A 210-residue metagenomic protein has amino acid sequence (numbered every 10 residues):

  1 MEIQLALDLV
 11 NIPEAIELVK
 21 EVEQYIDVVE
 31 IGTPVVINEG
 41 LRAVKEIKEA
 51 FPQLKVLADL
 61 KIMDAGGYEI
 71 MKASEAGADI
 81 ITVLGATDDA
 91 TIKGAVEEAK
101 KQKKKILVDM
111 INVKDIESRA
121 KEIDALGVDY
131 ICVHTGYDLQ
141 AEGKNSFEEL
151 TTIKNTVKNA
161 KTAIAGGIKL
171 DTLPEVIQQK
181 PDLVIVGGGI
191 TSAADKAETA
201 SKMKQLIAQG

Functional and structural regions predicted by a protein language model:
M1-G67, E75, I116, I123-A125 (+2 more regions): Conserved N-terminal beta1-alpha1 strand-loop-helix module at the mouth
D8, V28-V36, K55-M63, D79-A90 (+3 more regions): Catalytic beta/alpha-barrel core
L18, D64-A76, K114-L126, T156-K158 (+1 more regions): Catalytic cores of alpha/beta
E23-D27, A50-L54, E75-I80, K100-K105 (+3 more regions): Glycine-enriched alpha-helix->loop->beta-strand junction motifs that scaffold or abut catalytic
I31-T33, T162-I168, I185-I190: Glycine-rich beta-strand-to-loop/alpha-helix junction loops that act as flexible
I37-K61, A95-N112, K144-L170, S201-G210: Alpha-helix-loop-beta-strand connector modules within alpha/beta enzyme cores
A78-A90, I131-A141, Q179-M203: Glycine-rich phosphate-binding active-site loops on the catalytic face of alpha/beta enzymes
R119-T151, A160, T199: Glycine/Thr-rich beta-alpha phosphate-binding loop at enzyme active sites
